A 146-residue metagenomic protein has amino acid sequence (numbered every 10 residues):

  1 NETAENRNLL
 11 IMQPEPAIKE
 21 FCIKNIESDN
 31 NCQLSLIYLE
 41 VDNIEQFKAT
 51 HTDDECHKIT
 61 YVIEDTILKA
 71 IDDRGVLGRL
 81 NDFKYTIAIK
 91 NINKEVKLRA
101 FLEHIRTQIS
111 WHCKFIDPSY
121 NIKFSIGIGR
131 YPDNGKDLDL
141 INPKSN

Functional and structural regions predicted by a protein language model:
N1-E2: Alpha-helical/coil-rich non-catalytic "connector" segments in signaling and regulatory proteins
E5, Q46-A49, K90, S110 (+1 more regions): A broad detector of the eukaryotic-type serine/threonine protein kinase catalytic domain
E5-L36, D42-L68, G78-D82, E95-E103 (+1 more regions): Conserved long alpha-helical elements within nucleotide-processing catalytic cores of c-di-GMP signaling and class III
S35-I37, R79-K90, I116-N146: A short glycine-enriched loop-to-beta-strand structural element that forms part of the catalytic core of nucleotide
I67, D72, K94, N134-D137: Intrinsic-disorder/low-complexity, polar/charged segments
K69-R74, T107-S119: Short catalytic/binding micro-motifs of nucleotide second-messenger systems
T86-I105, D137: Short helix/loop segment flanking the catalytic signature motif in cyclic-nucleotide metabolism enzymes
